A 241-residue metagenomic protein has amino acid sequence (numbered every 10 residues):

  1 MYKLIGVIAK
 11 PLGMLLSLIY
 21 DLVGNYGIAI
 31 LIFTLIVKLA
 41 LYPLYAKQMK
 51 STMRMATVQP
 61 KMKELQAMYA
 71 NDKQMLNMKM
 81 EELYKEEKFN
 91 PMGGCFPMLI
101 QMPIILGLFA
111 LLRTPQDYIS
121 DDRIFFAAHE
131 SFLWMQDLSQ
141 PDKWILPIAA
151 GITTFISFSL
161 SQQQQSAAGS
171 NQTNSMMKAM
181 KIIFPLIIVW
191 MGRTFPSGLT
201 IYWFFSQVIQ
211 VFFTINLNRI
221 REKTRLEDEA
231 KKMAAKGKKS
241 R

Functional and structural regions predicted by a protein language model:
M1-R241: Helix-loop-helix
